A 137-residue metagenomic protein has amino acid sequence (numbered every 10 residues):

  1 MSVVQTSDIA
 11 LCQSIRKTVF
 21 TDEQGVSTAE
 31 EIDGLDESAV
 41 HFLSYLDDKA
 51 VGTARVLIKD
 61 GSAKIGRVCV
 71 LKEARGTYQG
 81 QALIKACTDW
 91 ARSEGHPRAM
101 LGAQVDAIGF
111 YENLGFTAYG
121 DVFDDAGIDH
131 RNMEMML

Functional and structural regions predicted by a protein language model:
M1-H41, Y45-K49: Short amphipathic alpha-helix that is part of the acyltransferase structural core
R16, Y111, F116: Conserved active-site tyrosine of GNAT-family acetyltransferases
L43, K49-L57, K64-C69: Conserved beta-strand in the GNAT
I58-G66, R75-G76, G95, D125-H130: A conserved beta-turn-beta hairpin within the catalytic core of GNAT-like acetyltransferases that forms part
V70, G76-D89: Conserved acetyl-CoA-binding loop-helix of GNAT-fold acetyltransferases
I84, D89-Q104: Conserved GNAT acetyl-CoA-binding A-motif
Q104-V105, D124-L137: C-terminal "cap" of GNAT-fold acetyltransferases
